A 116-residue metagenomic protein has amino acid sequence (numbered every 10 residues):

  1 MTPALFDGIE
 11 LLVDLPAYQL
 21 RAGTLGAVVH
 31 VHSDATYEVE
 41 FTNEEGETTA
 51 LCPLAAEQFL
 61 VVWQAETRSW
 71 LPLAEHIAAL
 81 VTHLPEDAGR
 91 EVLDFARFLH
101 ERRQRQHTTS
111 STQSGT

Functional and structural regions predicted by a protein language model:
M1-L15, E86-D87, D94, H100 (+1 more regions): Mixed-charge, Lys/Arg-rich low-complexity intrinsically disordered regions
P3-Q58: Basic/aromatic-rich interaction segments and small domains that mediate binding to polyanionic partners
L12, H32, E40-T42, L60 (+4 more regions): Compositionally biased, intrinsically disordered low-complexity segments enriched in polar/proline residues
E47-T48, L54-V61, A78-L93: C-terminal structural segments of small proteins and small subunits
V62-P72: Intrinsically disordered, low-complexity linker and terminal regions at domain boundaries
W70-A79, D87-T116: Short amphipathic alpha-helical interaction elements located at domain edges and within/adjacent to intrinsically
